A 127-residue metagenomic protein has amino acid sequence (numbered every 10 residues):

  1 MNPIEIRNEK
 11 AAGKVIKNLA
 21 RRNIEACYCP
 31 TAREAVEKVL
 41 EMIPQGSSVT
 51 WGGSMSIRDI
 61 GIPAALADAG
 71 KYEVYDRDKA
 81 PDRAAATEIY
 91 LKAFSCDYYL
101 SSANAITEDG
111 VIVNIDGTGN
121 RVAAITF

Functional and structural regions predicted by a protein language model:
M1-F127: The feature marks the mature, well-folded catalytic cores of soluble enzymes
